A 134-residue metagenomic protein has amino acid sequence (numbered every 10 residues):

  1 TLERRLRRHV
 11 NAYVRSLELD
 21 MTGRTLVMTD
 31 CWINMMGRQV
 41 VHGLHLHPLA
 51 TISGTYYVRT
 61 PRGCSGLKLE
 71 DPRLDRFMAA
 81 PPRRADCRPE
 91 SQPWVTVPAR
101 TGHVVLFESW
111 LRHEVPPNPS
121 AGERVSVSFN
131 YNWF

Functional and structural regions predicted by a protein language model:
T1-V40, L44-L46: Signature of the catalytic double-stranded beta-helix
L6, I33, L67-L69, V115 (+1 more regions): Generic structural hydrophobic/aromatic packing signal, biased to beta-strands
N11, R59, N132: Residue-level marker of positions within ordered structural domains that often coincide with functionally constrained
G23-T25, L46-A50, P119-E123: A generic structural micro-feature
T29, G63-S65, E123: Residue-level signal for beta-strand positions within conserved beta-sheet cores that form or flank
T29-C31, I52-G54, V125-F129: Hydrophobic residues positioned within well-ordered beta-strands of beta-sheet architectures
I33-L106: Catalytic core of non-heme Fe(II) oxygenases with the double-stranded beta-helix
C87-F134: Catalytic core of Fe(II)/2-oxoglutarate
